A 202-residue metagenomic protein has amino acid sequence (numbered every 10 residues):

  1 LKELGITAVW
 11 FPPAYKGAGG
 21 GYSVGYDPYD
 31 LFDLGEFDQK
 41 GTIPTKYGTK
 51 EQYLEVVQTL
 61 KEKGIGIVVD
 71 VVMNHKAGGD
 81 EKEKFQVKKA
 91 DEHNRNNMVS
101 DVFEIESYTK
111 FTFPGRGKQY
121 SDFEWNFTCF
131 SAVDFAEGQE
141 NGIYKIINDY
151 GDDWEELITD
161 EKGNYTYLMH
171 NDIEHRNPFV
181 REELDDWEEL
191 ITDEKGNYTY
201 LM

Functional and structural regions predicted by a protein language model:
L4-T7, F11-G196: Substrate-binding/active-site clefts of carbohydrate-active enzymes
T199-L201: Conserved, well-ordered alpha-helix/loop/beta-strand core segments that scaffold catalytic motifs
